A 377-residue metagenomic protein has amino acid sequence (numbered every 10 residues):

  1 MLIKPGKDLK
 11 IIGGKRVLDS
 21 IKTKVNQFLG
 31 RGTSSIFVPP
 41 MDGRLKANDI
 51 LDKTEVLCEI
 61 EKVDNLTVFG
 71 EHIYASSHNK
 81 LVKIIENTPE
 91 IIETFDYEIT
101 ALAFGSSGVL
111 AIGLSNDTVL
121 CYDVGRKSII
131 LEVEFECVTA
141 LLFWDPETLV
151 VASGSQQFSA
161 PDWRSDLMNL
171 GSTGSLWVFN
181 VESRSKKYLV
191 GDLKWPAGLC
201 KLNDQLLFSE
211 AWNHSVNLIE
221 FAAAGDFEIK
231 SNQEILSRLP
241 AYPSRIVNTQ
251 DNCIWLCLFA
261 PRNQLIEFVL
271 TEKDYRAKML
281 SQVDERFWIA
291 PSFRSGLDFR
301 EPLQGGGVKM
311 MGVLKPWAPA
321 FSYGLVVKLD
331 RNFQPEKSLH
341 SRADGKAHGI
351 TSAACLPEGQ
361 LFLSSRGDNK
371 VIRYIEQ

Functional and structural regions predicted by a protein language model:
I11, S20, G30-K62, L329-R342: A short helix->beta-strand "capping" segment at the edge of beta-propeller domains
D52-C58, T88-T94, R126-E132, S185-V190 (+2 more regions): A short beta-strand motif characteristic of beta-propeller blades
E59-F69, D96-S107, E134-T148, S155-Q157 (+6 more regions): Beta-rich, blade/repeat-based domains predominating in secreted/periplasmic proteins but also intracellular
Y74-N79, A111-D117, V150-L167, L207-N213 (+3 more regions): Conserved beta-strand positions in repeat-built beta-propeller and related beta-rich domains
I84-T88, D123-R126, N180-R184, E220-G225 (+2 more regions): Short loop/turn segments that connect beta-strands within beta-propeller blades
D117, R126-W144, A152-S165, G171-T173: Asp-box/WD-like beta-propeller blade repeats and closely related beta-sheet repeat scaffolds
A152-G171, F259-F321: Short, conserved, GDST-rich strand-edge loop motifs in beta-rich repeat architectures
I350-Q377: Blade-level signature of beta-propeller repeat domains, shared across WD40, Kelch, NHL, RCC1 and BNR/Asp-box propellers
